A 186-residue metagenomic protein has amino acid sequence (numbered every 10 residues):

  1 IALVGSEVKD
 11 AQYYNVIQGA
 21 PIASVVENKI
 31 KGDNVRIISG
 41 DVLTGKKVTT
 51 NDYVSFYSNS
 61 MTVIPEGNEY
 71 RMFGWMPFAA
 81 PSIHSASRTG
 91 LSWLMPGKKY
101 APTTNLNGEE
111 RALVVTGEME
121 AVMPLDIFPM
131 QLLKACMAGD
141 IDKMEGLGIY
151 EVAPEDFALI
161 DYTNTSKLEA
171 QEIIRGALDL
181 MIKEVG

Functional and structural regions predicted by a protein language model:
I1-G186: Redox cofactor-anchoring modules in respiratory/redox and cofactor-processing assemblies
